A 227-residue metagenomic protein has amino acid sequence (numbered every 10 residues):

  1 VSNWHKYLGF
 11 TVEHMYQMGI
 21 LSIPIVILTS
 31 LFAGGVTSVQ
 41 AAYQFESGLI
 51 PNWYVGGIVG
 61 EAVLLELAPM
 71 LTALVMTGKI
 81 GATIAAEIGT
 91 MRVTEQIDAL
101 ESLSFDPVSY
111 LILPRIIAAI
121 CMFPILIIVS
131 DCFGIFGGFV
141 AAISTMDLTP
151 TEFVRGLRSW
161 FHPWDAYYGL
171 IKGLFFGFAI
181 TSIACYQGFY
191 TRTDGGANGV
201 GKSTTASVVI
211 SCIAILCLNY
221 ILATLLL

Functional and structural regions predicted by a protein language model:
V1-G9, T191-D194: Short, membrane-interfacial amphipathic segments enriched in basic
H14, D106-I127, S203: Start (N-cap) of specific transmembrane helices in multi-pass transporter permeases
Y16-L71, V75: Active-site cofactor/substrate anionic-group-binding motifs, chiefly glycine- and Lys/Arg-rich phosphate-binding loops
I20-F32, L64, A68-A73, C121-S130 (+2 more regions): Hydrophobic alpha-helical transmembrane segments of multipass membrane transporters and ion channels, focusing on
Q40-L64, V129-L174, F178, S182-S203 (+1 more regions): Membrane-interfacial helix-loop-helix connectors in multipass membrane proteins
V55-D98, I183: Hydrophobic alpha-helical transmembrane segments of multi-pass membrane transport proteins
I88-L113, A197-V200: Short cytoplasmic-facing helical segments at TM-TM junctions of multi-pass membrane proteins
L218-L227: Juxtamembrane boundary at the C-terminal end of a transmembrane helix
